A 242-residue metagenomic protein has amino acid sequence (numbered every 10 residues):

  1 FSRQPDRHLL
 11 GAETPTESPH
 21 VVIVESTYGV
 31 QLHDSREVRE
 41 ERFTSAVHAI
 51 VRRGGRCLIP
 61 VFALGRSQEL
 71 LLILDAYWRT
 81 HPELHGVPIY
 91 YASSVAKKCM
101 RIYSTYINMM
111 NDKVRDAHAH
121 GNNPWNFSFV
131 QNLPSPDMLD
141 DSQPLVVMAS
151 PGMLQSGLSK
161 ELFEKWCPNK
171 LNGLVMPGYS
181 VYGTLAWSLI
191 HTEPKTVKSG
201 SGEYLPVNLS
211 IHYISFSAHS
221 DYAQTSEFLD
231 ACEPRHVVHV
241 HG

Functional and structural regions predicted by a protein language model:
F1, S26-Y28, F62-L64, S94-V95 (+4 more regions): Active-site metal-binding loops of divalent metal-dependent hydrolases
F1-E69, I73-P88: His/Asp/Glu-rich metal-coordinating catalytic cores of metallo-dependent phosphodiesterases/hydrolases acting on
Q4-D6, V30-L32, G65-E69, K97-M100 (+3 more regions): Flexible loop/turn segments at secondary-structure boundaries
V38-E40, I73-W78, S104-K113, L189-E193: Short secondary-structure boundary/capping segments
L58-V61, I89-A92, V175-M176, H239: A structural signal for short, well-ordered beta-strand segments and their strand-loop junctions that often border
G65-R66, L84-T105: Short, conserved secondary-structure transition motifs
A76-R79, P124-G242: C-terminal regulatory/interaction regions
N108-V130: Ligand-binding beta-strand-loop-alpha-helix segment within the catalytic cores of soluble metabolic enzymes
